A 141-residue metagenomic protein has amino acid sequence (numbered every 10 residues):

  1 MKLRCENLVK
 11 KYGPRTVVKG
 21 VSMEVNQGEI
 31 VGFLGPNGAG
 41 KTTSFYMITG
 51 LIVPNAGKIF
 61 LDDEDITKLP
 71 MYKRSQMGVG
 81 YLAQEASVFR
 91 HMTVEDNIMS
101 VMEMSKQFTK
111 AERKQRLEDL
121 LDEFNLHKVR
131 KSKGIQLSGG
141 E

Functional and structural regions predicted by a protein language model:
G13, V31, L69, V94-E112 (+1 more regions): ABC-type ATPase nucleotide-binding domains, specifically the catalytic core motifs of the NBD
R15-T16, K73: Short coil-to-beta microelement around the adenine-binding A-loop and adjacent beta1/P-loop entry of ABC ATPase
L34-P36: The feature captures the beta-strand-to-loop junction immediately N-terminal to the Walker
T49: Helix-to-loop junction immediately C-terminal to a conserved catalytic motif
G57-E64, M77, L117: Conserved ABC transporter NBD signature motif
E64, K110-V129: Conserved ABC ATPase "signature" region
K133-L137, E141: Conserved ABC ATPase signature
